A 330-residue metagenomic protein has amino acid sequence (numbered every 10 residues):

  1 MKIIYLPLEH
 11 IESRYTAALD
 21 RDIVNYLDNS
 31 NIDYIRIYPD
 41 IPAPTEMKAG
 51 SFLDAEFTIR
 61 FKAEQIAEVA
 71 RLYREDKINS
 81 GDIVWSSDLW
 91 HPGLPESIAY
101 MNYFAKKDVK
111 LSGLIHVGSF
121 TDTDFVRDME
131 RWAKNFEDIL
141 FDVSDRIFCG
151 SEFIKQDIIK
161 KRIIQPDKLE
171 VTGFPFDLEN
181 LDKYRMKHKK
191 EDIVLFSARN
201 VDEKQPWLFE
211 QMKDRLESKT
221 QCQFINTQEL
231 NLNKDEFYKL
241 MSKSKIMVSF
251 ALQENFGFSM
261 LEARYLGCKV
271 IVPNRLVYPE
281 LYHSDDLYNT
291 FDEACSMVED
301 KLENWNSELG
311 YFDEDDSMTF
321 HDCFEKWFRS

Functional and structural regions predicted by a protein language model:
M1-E96: N-terminal pre-catalytic "stem/leader" segment of glycosyltransferase-like enzymes
I83-W90, M101-D124: Active-site proximal beta-strand in glycosyltransferases
R127-I147: Membrane-proximal helix-turn-helix segments that form the acceptor-binding/catalytic region of lipid-linked
D142-K160, I164-D182: Donor nucleotide-sugar binding/catalytic pocket of nucleotide-sugar-dependent glycosyltransferases
F176-K204, F209-E217: Conserved donor-binding/catalytic core segment of Leloir-type glycosyltransferases
L252: Aromatic "clamp/platform" in nucleotide-sugar-dependent glycosyltransferases that forms part of the donor/acceptor
K269-V272: Short hydrophobic beta-strand element within catalytic cores of glycosyltransferases and related nucleotide-activated
D292-S330: A charged, aromatic-enriched C-terminal amphipathic alpha-helix characteristic of glycosyltransferases across folds
